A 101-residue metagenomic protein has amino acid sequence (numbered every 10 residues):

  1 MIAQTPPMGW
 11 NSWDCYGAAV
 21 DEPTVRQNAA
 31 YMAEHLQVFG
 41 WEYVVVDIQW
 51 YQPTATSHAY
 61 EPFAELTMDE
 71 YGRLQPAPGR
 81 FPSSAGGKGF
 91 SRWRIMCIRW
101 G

Functional and structural regions predicted by a protein language model:
M1-D14, V44: N-terminal hydrophobic targeting/anchoring segments and the immediately downstream early-domain regions of hydrolases
Q4, A19-R26, S84-K88: Soluble non-cytosolic domains of exported or imported proteins
S12-V20, G79-P82: Second-shell loop/turn segments in exported
C15-T24, Y31-E34: Asp/Glu-centered strand-loop micro-motifs enriched in Gly/Pro and often flanked by an aromatic residue
N28, M32-G101: Aromatic-lined carbohydrate-binding/catalytic grooves of carbohydrate-active enzymes
